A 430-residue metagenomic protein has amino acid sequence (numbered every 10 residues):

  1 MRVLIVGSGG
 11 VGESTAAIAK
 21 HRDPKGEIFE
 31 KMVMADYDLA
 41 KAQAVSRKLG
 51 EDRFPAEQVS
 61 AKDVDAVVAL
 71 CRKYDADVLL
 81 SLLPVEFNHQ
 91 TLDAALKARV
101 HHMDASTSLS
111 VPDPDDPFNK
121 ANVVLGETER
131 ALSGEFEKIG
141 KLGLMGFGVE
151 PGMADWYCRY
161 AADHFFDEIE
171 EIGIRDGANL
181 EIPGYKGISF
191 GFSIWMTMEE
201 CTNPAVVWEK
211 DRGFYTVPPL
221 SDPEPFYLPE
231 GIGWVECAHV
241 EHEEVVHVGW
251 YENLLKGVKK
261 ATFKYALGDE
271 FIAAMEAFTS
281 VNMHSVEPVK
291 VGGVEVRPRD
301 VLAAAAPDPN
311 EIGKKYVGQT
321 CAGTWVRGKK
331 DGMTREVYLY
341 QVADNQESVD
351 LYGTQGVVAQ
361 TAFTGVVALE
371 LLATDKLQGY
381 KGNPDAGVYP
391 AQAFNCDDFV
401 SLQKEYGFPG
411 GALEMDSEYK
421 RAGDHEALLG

Functional and structural regions predicted by a protein language model:
V11: Hydrophobic/small residue at the entry helix of a nucleotide-binding pocket
Y37-K41: Helix N-cap at the beta1-alpha1 junction of Rossmann-like dinucleotide-binding domains, i.e., the first residues
L49-D63: Rossmann-fold cofactor-recognition segment
S60-A61, V78-L92, R99: N-terminal glycine-rich "phosphate-gripper" loop used for MgATP/nucleotide binding and carboxylate activation
A61-Y74: Conserved Rossmann-fold cofactor-binding substructure of NAD(P)-dependent oxidoreductases
S106-K141: Rossmann-fold NAD(P)-binding glycine/threonine-rich loop
D163-G430: C-terminal catalytic/substrate-binding lobe primarily of soluble NAD(P)-dependent oxidoreductases
